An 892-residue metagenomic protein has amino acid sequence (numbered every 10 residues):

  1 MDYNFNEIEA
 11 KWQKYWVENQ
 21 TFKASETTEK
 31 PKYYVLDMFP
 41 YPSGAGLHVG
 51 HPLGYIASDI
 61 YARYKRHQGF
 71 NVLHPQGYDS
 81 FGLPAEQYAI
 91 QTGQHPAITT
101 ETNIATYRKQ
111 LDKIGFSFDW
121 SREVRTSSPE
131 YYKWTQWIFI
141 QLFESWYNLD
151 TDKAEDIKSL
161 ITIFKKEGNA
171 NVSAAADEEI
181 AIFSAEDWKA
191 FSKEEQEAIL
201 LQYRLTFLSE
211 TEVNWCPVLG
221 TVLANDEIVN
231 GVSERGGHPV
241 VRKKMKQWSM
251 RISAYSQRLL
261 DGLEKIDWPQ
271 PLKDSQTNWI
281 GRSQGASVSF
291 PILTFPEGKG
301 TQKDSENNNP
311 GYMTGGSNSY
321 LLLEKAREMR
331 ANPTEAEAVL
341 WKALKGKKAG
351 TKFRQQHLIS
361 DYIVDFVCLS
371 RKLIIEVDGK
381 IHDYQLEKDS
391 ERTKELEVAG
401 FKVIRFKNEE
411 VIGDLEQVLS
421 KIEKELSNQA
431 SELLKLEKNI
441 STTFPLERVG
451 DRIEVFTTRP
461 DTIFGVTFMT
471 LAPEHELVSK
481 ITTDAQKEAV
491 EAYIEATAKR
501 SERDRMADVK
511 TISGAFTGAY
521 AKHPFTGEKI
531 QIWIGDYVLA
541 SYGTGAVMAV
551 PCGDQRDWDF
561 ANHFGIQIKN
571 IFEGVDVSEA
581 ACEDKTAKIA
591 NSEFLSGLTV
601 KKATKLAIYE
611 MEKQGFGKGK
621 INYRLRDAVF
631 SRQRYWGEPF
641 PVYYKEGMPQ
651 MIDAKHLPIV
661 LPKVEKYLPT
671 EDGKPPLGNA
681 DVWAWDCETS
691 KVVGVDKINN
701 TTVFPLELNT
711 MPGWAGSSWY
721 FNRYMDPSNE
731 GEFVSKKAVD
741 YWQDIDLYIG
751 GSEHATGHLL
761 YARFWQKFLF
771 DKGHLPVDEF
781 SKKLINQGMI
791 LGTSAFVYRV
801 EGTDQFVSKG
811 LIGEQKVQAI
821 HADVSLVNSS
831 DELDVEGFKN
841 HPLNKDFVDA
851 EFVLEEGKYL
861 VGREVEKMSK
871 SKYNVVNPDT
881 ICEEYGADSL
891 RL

Functional and structural regions predicted by a protein language model:
M1-G46, V72, L259, K273-G281 (+7 more regions): Non-catalytic terminal extensions that flank enzyme cores
M1-L36, R66-P75, T99-T106, K265-P271 (+3 more regions): Conserved oxyanion/phosphate-binding beta-strand-loop segments in alpha/beta enzyme cores
D2, Y15-N19, T92-I292, R452 (+8 more regions): Residue patterns forming the tRNA-binding/recognition surfaces of aminoacyl-tRNA synthetases and related DALR
S25-P96, T100, V124-T135, T458 (+2 more regions): N-terminal catalytic cores of NTP/NDP-binding nucleotidyl/phosphoryl-transfer enzymes
P42-L73, S233, S289, A519 (+2 more regions): Conserved active-site neighborhood of enzyme catalytic/cofactor-binding cores
S58, N71, H475-D576: Catalytic alpha/beta core of large soluble enzyme barrels
E297-G300, E447-G450: Glycine-biased, low-complexity coil/linker segments
D304-L434: Nucleic-acid endo/exonuclease domains
